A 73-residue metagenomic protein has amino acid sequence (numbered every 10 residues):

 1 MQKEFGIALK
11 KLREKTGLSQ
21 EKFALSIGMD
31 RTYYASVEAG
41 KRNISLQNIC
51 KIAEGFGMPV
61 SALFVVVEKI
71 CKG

Functional and structural regions predicted by a protein language model:
M1-K15: A short, Lys/Arg-rich alpha-helix, primarily the initiator
I7, G17-L18, I44-Q47: Residue-level signal for the short linker/turn that defines the boundary of a DNA-recognition helix
E14, L25, E54: Alpha-helical residues within the helix-turn-helix
L18-S36: Short alpha-helical DNA-recognition segment
E38, N48, F56, V67: DNA major-groove recognition helix of helix-turn-helix
K41-K51, V60, K72: Short, basic-rich loop-to-helix N-cap that marks the start of a DNA-contacting helix
E54, A62-G73: Short, charged recognition helix plus adjacent turn of helix-turn-helix-like nucleic-acid-binding domains
